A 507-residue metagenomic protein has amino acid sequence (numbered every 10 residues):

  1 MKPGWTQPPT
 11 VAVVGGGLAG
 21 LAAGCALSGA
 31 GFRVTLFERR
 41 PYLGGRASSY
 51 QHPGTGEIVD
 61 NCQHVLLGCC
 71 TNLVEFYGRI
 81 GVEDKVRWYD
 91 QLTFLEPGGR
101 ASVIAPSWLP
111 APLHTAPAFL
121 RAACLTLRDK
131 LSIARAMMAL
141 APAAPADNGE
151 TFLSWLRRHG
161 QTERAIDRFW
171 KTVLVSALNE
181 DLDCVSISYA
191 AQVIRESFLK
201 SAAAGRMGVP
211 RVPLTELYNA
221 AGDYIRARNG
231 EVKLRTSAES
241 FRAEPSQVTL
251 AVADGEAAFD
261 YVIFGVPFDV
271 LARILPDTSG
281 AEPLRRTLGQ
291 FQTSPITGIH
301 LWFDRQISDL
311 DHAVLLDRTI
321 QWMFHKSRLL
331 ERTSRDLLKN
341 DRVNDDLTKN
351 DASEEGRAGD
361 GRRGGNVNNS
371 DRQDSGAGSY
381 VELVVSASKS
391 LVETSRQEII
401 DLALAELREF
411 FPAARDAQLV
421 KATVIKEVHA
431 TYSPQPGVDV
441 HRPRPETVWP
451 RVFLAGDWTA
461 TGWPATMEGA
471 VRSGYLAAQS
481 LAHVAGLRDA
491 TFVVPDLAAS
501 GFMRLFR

Functional and structural regions predicted by a protein language model:
M1-V11, G29-A30, S500-R507: Extreme N-terminal leader/targeting segments of oxidoreductases
T6-Q7, A30, T236-V343, L347-R357 (+2 more regions): Mid-domain catalytic core of redox enzymes that form a hydrophobic substrate pocket/lid adjacent to a catalytic redox
P9-L36: N-terminal Rossmann-like FAD-binding beta1-loop-alpha1 element of flavoenzymes
S28-P53: Glycine-rich FAD pyrophosphate-binding loop
L73-V74, G78-R79, E83-A191, A202-A204: Mobile amphipathic helical/loop "lid" adjacent to a hydrophobic cofactor/ligand pocket
V193-V248, Y261: Helical element adjacent to the flavin cofactor pocket in flavoenzyme catalytic cores
R328-S334, E427-L454, W458-T461: FAD-binding beta-loop-beta segment adjacent to the flavin cofactor pocket
A482-R507: Active-site-proximal substrate-binding core of FAD-dependent oxidoreductases
